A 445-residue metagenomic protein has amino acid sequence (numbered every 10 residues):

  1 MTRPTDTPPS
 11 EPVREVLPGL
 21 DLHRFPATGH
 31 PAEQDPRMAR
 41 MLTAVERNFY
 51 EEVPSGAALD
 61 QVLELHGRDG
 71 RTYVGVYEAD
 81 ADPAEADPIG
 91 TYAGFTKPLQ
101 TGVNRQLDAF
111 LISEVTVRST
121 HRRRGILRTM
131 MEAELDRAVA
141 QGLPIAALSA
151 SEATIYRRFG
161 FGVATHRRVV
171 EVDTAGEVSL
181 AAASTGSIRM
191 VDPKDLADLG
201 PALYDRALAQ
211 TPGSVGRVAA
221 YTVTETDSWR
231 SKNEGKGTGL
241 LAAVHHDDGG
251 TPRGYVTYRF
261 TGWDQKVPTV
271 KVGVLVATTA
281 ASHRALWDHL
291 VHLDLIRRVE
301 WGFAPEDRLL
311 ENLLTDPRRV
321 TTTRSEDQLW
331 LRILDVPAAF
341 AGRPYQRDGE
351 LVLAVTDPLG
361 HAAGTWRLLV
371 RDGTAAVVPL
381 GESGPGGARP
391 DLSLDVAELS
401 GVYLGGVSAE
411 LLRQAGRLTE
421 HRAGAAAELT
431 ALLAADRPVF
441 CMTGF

Functional and structural regions predicted by a protein language model:
M1-A39, Y50-V53, S187-F445: Intrinsically disordered, low-complexity, positively biased terminal segments
F49-T101, V215-L240: Active-site rim helix/loop that mediates acceptor-substrate recognition in acyltransferases
G75, P83-K97, L111, T116 (+2 more regions): Conserved beta-strand in the GNAT
P98-R105, V172, G262-V270: A short, polar/charged loop-to-alpha-helix boundary motif
Q106-S119, Q265-A277: Conserved acetyl-CoA binding element of GNAT-fold acetyltransferases
E114-V117, R122-V139, T279-V291: Conserved acetyl-CoA-binding loop-helix of GNAT-fold acetyltransferases
V139-P144, A150-V169, E306-T322: Conserved active-site alpha-helix within GNAT-family acetyltransferase domains
V163-D195: Flexible glycine-/small-residue-enriched beta->alpha junction loops that bind anionic phosphate/pyrophosphate groups
